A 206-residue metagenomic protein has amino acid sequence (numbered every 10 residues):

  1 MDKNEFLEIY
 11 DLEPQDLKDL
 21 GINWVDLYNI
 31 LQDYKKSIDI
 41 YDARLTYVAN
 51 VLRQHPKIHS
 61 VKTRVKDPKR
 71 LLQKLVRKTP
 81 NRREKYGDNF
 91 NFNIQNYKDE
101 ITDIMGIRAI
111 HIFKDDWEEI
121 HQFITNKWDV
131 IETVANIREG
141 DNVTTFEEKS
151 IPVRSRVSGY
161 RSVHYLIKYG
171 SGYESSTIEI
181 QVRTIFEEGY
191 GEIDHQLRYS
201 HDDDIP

Functional and structural regions predicted by a protein language model:
M1-D42, E174-P206: An acidic, glycine-/histidine-flanked metal-binding catalytic module
N29, D33-K36, N50, T102-M105 (+1 more regions): Long, charged low-complexity polyampholyte tracts that form or border extended alpha-helical/coiled-coil or disordered
K36, R44, V48, Q95 (+2 more regions): N-terminal "first-domain core" detector
K36-F90, T133: Surface-exposed, low-hydrophobicity interaction/linker segments
F90-F92, E148: Hydrophobic alpha-helical segments with strong N-terminal bias
N93-I101: Short, flexible, solvent-exposed loop/turn segments with mixed acidic/basic and small polar residues
K98, I110-P206: Long beta-strand-rich cores associated with HINT superfamily self-processing modules
